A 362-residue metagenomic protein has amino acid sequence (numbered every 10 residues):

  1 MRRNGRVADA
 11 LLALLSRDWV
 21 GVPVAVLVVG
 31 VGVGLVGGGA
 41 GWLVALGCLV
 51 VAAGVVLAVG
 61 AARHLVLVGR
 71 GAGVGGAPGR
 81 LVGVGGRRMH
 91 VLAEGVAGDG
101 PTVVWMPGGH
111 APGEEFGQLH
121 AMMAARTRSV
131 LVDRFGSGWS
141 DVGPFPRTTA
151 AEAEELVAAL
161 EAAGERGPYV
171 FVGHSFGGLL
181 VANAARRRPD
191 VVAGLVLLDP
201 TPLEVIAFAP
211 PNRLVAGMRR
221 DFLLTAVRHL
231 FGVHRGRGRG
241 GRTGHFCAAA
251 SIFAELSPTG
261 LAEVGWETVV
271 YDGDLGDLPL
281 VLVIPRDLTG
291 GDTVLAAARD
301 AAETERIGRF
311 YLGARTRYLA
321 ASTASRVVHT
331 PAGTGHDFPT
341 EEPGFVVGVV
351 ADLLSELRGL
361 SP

Functional and structural regions predicted by a protein language model:
R2-P101, A125-T127, G313-Y318, E356-P362: Alpha/beta-hydrolase fold catalytic core
A93-W139: Conserved HGGG/HGGXW glycine-rich cap/lid loop of the alpha/beta-hydrolase fold
E115-G117, S140-P146, A207-F208: Conserved catalytic-core motifs of eukaryotic protein kinase domains, centered on the activation segment
D133-G136, T201, G333-G335: Short beta-to-alpha linker loops that shape the active-site pocket of alpha/beta-hydrolase fold enzymes
R134-V170: Active-site loop/oxyanion-hole signature of alpha/beta-hydrolase fold enzymes
T149, A153, V191-A321, S325-H329: Flexible "cap/lid" subdomain of the alpha/beta-hydrolase fold that forms the substrate-access gate
G167-A209: Conserved hydrolase catalytic core segment
T323-P362: Catalytic active-site module of serine/aspartate enzymes centered on a nucleophile-bearing elbow/loop
